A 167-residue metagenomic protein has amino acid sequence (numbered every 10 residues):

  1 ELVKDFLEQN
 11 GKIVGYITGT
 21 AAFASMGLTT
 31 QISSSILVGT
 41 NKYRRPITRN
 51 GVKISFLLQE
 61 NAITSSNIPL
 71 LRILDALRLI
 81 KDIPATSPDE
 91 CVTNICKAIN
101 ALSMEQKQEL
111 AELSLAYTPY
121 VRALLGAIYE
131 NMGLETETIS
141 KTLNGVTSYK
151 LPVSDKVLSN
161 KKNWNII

Functional and structural regions predicted by a protein language model:
E1, T18, E105-Q106: A diffuse structural propensity rather than consistent per-protein peaks
E1-E8: Short beta-edge/loop segments at beta->alpha junctions of small alpha/beta modules that act as binding/recognition
Q9, S25, T29, A76-I83: Mid-sequence acidic-hydrophobic segments that form the walls of catalytic/ligand-binding cavities or oligomerization
G11-I17, E60-I68: Structural motif
G11-T48: Short gly/ser-rich loop at a beta-strand->alpha-helix junction or flexible surface loop bordering the NTP-binding
I47-L58: A short, charged helix-loop
T64-I167: Hydrophobic alpha-helical interaction segments
